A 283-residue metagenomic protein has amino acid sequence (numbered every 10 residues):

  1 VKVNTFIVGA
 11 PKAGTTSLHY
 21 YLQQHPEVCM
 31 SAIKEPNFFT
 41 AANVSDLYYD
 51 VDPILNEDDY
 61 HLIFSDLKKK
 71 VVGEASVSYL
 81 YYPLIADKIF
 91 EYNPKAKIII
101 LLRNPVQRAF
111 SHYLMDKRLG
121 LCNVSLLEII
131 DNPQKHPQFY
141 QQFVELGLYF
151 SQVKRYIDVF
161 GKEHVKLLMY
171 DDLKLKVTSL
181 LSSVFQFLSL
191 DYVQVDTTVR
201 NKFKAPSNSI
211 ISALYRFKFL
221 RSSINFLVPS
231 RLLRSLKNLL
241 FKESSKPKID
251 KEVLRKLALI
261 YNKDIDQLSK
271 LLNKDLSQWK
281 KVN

Functional and structural regions predicted by a protein language model:
V1-S76, L80, Y92, A96 (+2 more regions): PAPS-dependent sulfotransferase catalytic core
S17, L84-D87, T178-S179: Generic recognition of short, well-ordered alpha-helical segments
H19-Q23, H61, F90, F110 (+4 more regions): Non-transmembrane alpha-helical segments in soluble domains of secreted/periplasmic/extracellular proteins
C29-M30, V72, K97-L101, H164-M169 (+1 more regions): A structural signal for short, well-ordered beta-strand segments and their strand-loop junctions that often border
V44-Y48, S76, Q138-G147, L168-D171 (+1 more regions): Active-site rim elements
D52-D66, G120-T197: PAPS-dependent sulfotransferase catalytic domain
Y60-I63, I85, Y149-V153, L180 (+3 more regions): Alpha-helical packing segments of well-folded alpha/beta enzyme cores
K154-R255, L259, K274-N283: The conserved 3'-phosphoadenosine-5'-phosphosulfate
